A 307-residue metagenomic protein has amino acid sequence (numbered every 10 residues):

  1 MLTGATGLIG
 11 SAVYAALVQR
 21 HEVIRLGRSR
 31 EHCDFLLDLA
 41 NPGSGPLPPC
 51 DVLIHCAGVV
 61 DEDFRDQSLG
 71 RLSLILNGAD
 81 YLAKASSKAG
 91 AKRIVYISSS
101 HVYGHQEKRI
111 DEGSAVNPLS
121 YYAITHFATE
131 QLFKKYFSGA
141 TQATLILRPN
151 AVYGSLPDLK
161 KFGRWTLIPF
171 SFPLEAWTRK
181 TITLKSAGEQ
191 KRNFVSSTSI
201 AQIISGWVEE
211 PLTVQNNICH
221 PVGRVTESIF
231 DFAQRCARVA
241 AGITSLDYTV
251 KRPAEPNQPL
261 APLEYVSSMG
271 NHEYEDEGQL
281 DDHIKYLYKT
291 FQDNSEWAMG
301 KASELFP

Functional and structural regions predicted by a protein language model:
M1-Q19: N-terminal Rossmann NAD(P)H-binding glycine-rich loop of SDR-like oxidoreductase domains
T3, L26, C56-A57, I94-S100 (+2 more regions): SDR active-site strand-loop-helix element
R25-G43: Adenosine-cofactor binding site in Rossmann-like domains, unifying the SAM/SAH pocket of S-adenosylmethionine-dependent
L39-N77: NAD(P)H-binding glycine-rich loop region in Rossmannoid oxidoreductase-like domains and their noncatalytic homologs
Y81-Y121, L145: Conserved Rossmann-fold NAD(P)-dependent oxidoreductase catalytic core, especially the SDR/UDP-sugar
T125: Active-site helix of classical SDR
K134-E189, S197, A201, S205-G206: NAD(P)-dependent short-chain dehydrogenase/reductase
K180, K185-A187, R192-P307: C-terminal substrate-binding subdomain of Rossmann-fold SDR/epimerase-dehydratase oxidoreductases
